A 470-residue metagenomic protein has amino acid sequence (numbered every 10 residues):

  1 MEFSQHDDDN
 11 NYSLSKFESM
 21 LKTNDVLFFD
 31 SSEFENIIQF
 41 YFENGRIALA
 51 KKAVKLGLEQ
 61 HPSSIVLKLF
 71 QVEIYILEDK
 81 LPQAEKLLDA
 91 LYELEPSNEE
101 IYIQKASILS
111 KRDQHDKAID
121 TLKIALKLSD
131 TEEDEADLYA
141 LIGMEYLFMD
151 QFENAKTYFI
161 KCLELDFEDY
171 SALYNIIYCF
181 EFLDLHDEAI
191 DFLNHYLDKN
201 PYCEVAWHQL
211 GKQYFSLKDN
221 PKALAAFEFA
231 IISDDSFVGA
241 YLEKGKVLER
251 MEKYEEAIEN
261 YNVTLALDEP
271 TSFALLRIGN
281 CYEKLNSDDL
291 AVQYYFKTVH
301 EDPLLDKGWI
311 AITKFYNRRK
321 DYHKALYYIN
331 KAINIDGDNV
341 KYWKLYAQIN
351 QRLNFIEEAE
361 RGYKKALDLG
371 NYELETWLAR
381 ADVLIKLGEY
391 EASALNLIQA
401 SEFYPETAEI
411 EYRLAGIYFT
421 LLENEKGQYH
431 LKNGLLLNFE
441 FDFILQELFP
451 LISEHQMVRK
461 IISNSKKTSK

Functional and structural regions predicted by a protein language model:
S32, V66, E100, D134-D137 (+11 more regions): Start-of-helix register in tetratricopeptide repeats
E43, L77, K111, F148 (+9 more regions): Register position in tetratricopeptide repeats
G57, A90-L91, I124-L128, K161-C162 (+8 more regions): Canonical positions in the second alpha-helix
Q60, E93-E95, L128-T131, L165 (+8 more regions): Structural marker of alpha-solenoid helical repeat scaffolds
F70, Q104, L138-L141, N175 (+8 more regions): Canonical tetratricopeptide repeat
E402, G416-F443, K466-K467: TPR/TPR-like (Sel1-like) alpha-helical repeat modules
